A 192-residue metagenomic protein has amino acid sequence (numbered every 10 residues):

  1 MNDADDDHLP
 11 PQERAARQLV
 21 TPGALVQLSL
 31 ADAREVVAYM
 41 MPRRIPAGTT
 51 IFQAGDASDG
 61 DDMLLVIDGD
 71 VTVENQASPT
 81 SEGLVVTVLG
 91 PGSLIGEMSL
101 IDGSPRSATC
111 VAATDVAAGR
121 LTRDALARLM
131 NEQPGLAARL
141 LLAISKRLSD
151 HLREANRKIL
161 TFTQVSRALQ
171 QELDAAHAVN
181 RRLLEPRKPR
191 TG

Functional and structural regions predicted by a protein language model:
M1-G192: Cytosolic regulatory regions built on CNB/CRP/Popeye-like sensor folds
